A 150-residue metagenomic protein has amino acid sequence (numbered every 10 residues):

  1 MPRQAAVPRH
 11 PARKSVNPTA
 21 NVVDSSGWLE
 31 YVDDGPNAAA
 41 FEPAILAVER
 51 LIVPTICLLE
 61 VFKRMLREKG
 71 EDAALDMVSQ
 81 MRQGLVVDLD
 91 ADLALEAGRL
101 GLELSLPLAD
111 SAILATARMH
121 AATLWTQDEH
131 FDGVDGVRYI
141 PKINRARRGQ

Functional and structural regions predicted by a protein language model:
M1-P18, L114-Q150: Acidic, PIN/NYN-like endoribonuclease modules and their adjacent C-terminal/linker elements
P2-V53, M65-D76, A146-G149: Short, well-structured N-terminal submotif of metal-dependent ribonuclease cores
W28-L29, L58, A94, F131-D132: A generic structural signal for short hydrophobic patches within well-formed alpha-helices
A47-V48, Q83-G84, H120, V134: Structured helix-beta-strand junction loops
I52, V87-D88, R138-I140: General small-molecule cofactor/ligand-binding pocket signal
L59-K63, G98: Amphipathic alpha-helical segments within well-ordered protein domains
V86-Q127: Active-site neighborhoods of divalent-metal-dependent phosphate/nucleic-acid chemistry enzymes
